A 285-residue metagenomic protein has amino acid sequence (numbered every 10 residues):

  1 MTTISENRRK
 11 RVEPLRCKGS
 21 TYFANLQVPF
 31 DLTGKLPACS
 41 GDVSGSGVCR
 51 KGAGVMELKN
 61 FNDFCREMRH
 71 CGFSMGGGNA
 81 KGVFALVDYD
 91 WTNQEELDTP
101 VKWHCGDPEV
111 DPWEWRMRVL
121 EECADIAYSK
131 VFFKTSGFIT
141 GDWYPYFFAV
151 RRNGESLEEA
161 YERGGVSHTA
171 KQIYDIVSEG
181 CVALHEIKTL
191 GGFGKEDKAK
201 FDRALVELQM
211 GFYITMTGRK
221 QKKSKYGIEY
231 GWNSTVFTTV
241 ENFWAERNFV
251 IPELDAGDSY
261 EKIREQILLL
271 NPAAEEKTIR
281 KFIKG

Functional and structural regions predicted by a protein language model:
M1-T3, V55-M56: Accessible peptide chain termini
T2-E6, K10: Extreme N-terminal basic, low-complexity initiation segments that serve as generic localization/processing leaders
S5, S20, S40, S44-S46: Serine residues within intrinsically disordered or low-complexity segments
V12-F30, L36-C39, R50: Intrinsically disordered, low-complexity segments enriched in serine/proline and basic residues
D31, G45-G285: Long, low-complexity intrinsically disordered regions
